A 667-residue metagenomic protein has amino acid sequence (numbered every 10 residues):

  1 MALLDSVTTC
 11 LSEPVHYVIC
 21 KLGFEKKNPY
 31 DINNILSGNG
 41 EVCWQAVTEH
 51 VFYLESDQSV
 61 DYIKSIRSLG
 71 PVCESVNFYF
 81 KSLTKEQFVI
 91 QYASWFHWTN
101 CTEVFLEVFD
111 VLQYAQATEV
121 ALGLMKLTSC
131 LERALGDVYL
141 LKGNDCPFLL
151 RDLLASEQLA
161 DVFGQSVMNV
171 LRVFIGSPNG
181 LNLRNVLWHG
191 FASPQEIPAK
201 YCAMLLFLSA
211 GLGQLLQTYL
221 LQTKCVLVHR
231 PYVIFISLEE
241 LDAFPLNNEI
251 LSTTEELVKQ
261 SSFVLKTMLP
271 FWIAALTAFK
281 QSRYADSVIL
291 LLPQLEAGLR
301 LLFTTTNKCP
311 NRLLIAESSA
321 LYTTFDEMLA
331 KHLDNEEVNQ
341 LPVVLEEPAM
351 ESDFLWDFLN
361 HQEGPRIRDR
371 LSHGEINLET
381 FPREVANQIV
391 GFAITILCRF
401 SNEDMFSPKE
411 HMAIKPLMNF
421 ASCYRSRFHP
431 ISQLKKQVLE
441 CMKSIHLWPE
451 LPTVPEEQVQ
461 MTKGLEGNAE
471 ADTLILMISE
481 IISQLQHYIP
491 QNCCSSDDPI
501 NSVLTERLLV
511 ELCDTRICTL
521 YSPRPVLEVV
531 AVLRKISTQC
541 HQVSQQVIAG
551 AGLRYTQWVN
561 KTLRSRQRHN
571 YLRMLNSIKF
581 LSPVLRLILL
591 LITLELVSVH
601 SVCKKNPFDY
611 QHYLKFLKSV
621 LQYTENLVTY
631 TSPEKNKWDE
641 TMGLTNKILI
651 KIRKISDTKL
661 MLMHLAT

Functional and structural regions predicted by a protein language model:
E13-E119, Q222-A285: Charged alpha-helical initiation segments
F96-E107, I175-L183, L246, F263-F271 (+4 more regions): Helix-boundary capping/turn motifs
T102-E103, V167-R230, K266-P270, A274 (+2 more regions): Charge-enriched, short contiguous segments at helix-coil
F109, Q116-G143, A275-T306: Short, hydrophobic, well-ordered secondary-structure elements
S129-F174, L302, T306, N311-W356: Flexible secondary-structure boundary motifs
F263-V264, M268, Q281-Y284, I289-L290 (+7 more regions): Extended, charge-rich low-complexity regions and/or helical-solenoid scaffolds
M405-V454: Charged, amphipathic alpha-helical linkers/stalks
L512-T667: Extended, C-terminal alpha-helical/coiled-coil scaffolding tails that mediate protein-protein interactions and assembly
